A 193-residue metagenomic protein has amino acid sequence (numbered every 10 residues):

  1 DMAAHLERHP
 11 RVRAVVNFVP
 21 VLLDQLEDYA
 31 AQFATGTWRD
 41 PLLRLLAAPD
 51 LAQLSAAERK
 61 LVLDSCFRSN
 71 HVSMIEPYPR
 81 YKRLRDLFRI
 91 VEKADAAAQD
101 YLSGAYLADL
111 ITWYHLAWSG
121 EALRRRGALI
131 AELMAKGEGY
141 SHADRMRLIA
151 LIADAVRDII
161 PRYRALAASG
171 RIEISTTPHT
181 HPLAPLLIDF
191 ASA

Functional and structural regions predicted by a protein language model:
D1-A193: Catalytic cores of glycan-processing enzymes that make or break glycosidic bonds
